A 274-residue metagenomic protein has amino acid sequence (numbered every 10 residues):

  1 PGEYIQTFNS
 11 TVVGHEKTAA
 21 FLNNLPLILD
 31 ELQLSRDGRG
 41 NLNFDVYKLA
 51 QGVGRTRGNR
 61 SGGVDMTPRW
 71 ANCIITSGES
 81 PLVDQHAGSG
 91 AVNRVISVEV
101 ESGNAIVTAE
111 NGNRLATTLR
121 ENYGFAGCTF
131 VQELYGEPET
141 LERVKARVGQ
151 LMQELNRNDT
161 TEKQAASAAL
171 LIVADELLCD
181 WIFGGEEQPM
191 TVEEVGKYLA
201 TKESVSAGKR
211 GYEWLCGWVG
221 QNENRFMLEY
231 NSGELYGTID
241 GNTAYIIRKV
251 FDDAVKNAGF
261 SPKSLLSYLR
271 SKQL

Functional and structural regions predicted by a protein language model:
P1-R39: AAA+/P-loop NTPase substrate/partner-engagement loops
A19, L25, L42-N59, D65-P68 (+2 more regions): Extended alpha-helical interface modules used as scaffolds for assembling large macromolecular complexes
